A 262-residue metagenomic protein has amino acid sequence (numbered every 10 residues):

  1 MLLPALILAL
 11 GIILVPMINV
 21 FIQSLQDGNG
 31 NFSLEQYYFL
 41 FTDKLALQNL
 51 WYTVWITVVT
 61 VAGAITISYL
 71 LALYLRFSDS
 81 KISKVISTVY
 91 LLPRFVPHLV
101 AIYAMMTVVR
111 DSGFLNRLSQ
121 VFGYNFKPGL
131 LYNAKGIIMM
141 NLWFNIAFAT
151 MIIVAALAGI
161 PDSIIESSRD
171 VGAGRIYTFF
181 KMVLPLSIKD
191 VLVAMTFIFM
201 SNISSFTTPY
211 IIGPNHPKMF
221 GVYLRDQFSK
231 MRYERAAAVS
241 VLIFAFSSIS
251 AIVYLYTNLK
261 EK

Functional and structural regions predicted by a protein language model:
M1, M17-N19, Q23, L75 (+2 more regions): C-terminal transmembrane helix and the adjacent membrane-cytosol boundary/short C-terminal tail of inner/organellar
P4-I13, L92, T150-I153, P161 (+1 more regions): Transmembrane alpha-helices
I7-K44, V108, S112, Y210-N215 (+1 more regions): Short membrane-interfacial helix/loop motifs at transmembrane-helix boundaries
I22-V61, K127-L131, S229-R232: Periplasmic/extracellular loop-to-transmembrane helix junction in inner-membrane transport proteins
Y37-L45, I203-Y256, K260: Interhelical loop and adjacent transmembrane-helix boundary motif in polytopic membrane transport permeases
V59-L91, Y103, L255-L259: Transmembrane-helix boundary motif in ABC transporter permease subunits
I102-L142, I176, I212-H216: Membrane-interfacial helix termini and adjacent extracytoplasmic/periplasmic loops of multi-pass transporters
K127-R169, M195: Membrane-cytosol interface at the C-terminal ends of specific transmembrane alpha-helices in multi-pass membrane
